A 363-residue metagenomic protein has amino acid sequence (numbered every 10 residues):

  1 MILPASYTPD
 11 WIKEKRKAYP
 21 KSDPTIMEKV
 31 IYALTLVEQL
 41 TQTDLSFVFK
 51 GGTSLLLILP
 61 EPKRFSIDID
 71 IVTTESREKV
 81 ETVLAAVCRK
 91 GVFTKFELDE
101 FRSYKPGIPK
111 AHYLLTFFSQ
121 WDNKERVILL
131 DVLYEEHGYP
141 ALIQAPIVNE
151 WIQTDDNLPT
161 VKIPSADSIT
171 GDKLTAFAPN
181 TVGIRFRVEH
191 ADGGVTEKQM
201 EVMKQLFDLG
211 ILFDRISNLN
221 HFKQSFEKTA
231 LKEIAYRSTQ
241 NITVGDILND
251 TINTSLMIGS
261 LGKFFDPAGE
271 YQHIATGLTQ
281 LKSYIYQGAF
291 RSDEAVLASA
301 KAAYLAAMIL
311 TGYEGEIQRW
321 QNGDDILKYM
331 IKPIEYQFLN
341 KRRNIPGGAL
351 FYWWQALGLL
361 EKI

Functional and structural regions predicted by a protein language model:
M1-V48: Helical scaffold of the NTase/Pol beta-like nucleotidyltransferase catalytic core
K15-K17, I26, V30-L34, R102-F290 (+1 more regions): Catalytic cores of NTP-dependent nucleotidyl/adenyl transfer enzymes across multiple folds
K21-S22, D70-R77, V195: Short histidine-centered catalytic/ligand-binding loop motif
V37-I69, T74: Active-site nucleotide-donor binding segment shared across nucleotidyl transfer reactions
L59-P62, E81-A85, A141-Q144: Short, conserved acidic/polar surface loops in the N-terminal third of protein domains
P62-F65, I71, K79, P106 (+1 more regions): Short, charge-rich binding segments
T73-G107: Metal-dependent nucleotidyltransferase catalytic core
